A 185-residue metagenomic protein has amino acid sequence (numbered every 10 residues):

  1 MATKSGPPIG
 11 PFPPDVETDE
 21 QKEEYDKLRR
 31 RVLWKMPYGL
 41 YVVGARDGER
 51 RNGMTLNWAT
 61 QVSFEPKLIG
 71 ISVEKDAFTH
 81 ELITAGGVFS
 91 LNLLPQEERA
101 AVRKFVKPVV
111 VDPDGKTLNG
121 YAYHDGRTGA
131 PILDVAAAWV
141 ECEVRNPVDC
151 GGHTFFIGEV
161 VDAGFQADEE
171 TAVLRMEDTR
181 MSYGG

Functional and structural regions predicted by a protein language model:
A2-G185: Basic, polyanion-binding surface patches
